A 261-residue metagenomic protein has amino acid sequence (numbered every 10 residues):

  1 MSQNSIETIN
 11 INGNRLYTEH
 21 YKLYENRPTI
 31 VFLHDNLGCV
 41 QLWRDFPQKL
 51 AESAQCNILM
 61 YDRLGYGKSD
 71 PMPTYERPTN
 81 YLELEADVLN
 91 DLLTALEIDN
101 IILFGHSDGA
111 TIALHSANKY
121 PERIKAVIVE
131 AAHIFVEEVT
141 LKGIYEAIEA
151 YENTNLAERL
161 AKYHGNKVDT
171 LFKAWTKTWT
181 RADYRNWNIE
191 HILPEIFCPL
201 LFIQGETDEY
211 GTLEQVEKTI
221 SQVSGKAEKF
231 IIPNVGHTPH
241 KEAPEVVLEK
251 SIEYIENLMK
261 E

Functional and structural regions predicted by a protein language model:
H20-P71: Conserved HGGG/HGGXW glycine-rich cap/lid loop of the alpha/beta-hydrolase fold
M60-N100: Active-site loop/oxyanion-hole signature of alpha/beta-hydrolase fold enzymes
I101, G105-S107: Conserved alpha/beta-hydrolase "nucleophile elbow" surrounding the catalytic nucleophile
T111-K119, I124-L156: Flexible "cap/lid" loop of the alpha/beta hydrolase fold
T176-I192: Active-site nucleophile elbow and catalytic-triad environment of alpha/beta-hydrolase enzymes
I196, F202-Q204: Short beta-strand/loop motif that positions the catalytic acidic residue of the alpha/beta-hydrolase fold
Q204-V235: Conserved loop-alpha-helix segment in the C-terminal half of the alpha/beta-hydrolase fold that carries the catalytic
P233-E261: Catalytic active-site module of serine/aspartate enzymes centered on a nucleophile-bearing elbow/loop
